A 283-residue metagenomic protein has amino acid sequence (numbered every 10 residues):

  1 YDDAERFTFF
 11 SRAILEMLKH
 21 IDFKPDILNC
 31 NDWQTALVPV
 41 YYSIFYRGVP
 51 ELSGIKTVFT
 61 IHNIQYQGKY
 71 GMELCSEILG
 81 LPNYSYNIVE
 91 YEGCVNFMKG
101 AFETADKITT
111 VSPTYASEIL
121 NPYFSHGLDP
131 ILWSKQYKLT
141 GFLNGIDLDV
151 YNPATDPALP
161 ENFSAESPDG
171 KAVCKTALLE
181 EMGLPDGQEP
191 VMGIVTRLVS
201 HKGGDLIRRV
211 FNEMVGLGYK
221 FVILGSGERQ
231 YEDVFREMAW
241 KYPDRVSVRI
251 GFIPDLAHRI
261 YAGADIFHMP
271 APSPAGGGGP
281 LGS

Functional and structural regions predicted by a protein language model:
Y1-S283: Catalytic cores of nucleotide-sugar-dependent glycosyltransferases that transfer UDP/GDP/TDP-activated
